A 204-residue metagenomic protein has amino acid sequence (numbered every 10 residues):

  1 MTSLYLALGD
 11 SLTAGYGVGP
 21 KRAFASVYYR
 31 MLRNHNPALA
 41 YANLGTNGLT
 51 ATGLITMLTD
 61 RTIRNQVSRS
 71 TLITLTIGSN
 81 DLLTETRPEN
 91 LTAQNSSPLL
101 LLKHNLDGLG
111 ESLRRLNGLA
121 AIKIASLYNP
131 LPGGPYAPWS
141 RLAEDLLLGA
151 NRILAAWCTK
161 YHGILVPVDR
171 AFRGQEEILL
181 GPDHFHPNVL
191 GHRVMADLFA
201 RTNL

Functional and structural regions predicted by a protein language model:
M1-N47, I63-Q66: Serine-esterase "nucleophile elbow" of acetyl-processing enzymes
L12, G48-T50, N129, F172: Residue-level detector of flexible, active-site-proximal loop/helix-junction positions within diverse enzyme catalytic
G48-T59: Structural motif
T62-V189, R193-L204: Alpha-helical cap/lid subdomain in secreted, periplasmic, or secretory-pathway luminal O-acyl-processing enzymes
